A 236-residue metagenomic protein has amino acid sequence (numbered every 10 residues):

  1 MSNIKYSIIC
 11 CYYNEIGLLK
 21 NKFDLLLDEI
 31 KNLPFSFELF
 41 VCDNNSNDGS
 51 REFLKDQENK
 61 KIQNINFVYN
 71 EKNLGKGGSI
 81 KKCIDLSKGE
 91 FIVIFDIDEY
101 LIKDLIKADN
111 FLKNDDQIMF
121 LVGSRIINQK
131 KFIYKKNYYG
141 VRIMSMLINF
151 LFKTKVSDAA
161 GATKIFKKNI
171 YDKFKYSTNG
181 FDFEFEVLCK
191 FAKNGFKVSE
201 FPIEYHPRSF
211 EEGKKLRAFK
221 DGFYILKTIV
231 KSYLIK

Functional and structural regions predicted by a protein language model:
M1-Y6, C11, G17-N21, L25 (+2 more regions): Hydrophobic helical membrane-anchoring modules
E15-L19, S46, K76: Donor nucleotide-sugar binding loop of glycosyltransferases
K20, D48-Q57: Acidic helix N-cap motif at the loop->helix transition within catalytic regions of sugar-transfer enzymes
L25-S36: Short, acidic, metal-binding catalytic loop of nucleotide-sugar glycosyltransferases
F35-N45, V68-N70: Short beta-strand/loop segment that forms part of the nucleotide-sugar
D43-E52, E99: A conserved acidic beta->alpha catalytic loop
N70-L86, F91, K103-F181, P207-L216 (+2 more regions): Acceptor/aglycone-binding surface of glycosyltransferases and processive sugar-polymer synthases
